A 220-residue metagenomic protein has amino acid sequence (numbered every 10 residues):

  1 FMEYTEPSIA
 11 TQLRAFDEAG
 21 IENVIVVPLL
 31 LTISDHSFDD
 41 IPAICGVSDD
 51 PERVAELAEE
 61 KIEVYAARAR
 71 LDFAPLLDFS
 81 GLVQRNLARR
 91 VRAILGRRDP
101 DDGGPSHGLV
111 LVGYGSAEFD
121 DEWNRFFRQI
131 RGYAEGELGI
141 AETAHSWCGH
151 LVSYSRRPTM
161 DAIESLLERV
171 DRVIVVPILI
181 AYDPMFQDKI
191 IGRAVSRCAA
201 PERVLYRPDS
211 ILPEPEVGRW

Functional and structural regions predicted by a protein language model:
F1-W220: Active-site-proximal alpha-helix that buttresses catalytic centers in soluble enzyme cores
